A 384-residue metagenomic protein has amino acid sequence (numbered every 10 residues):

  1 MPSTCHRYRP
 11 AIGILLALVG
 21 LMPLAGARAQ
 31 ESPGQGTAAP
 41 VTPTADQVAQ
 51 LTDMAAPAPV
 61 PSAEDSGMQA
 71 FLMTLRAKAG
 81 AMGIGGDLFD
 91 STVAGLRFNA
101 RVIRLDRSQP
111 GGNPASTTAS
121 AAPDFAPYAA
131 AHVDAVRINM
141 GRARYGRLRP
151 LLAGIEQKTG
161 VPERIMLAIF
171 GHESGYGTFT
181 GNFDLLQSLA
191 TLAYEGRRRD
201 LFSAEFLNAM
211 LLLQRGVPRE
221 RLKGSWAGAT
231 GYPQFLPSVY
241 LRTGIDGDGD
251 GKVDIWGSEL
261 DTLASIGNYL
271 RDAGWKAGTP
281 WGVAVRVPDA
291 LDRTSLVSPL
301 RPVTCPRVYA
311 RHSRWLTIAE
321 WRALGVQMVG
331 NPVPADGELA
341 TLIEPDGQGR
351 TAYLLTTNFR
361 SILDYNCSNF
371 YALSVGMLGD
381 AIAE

Functional and structural regions predicted by a protein language model:
P2-I14: Bacterial N-terminal signal peptides that target proteins for export
G13-P23: Bacterial N-terminal signal peptides
E31-R147, A153-E156: An acidic, Gly/Ser/Thr/Pro-rich helix-cap/linker signature
A79, L88-A100, G160-G177, A209-L212 (+1 more regions): Short, functionally critical alpha-helical segments immediately adjacent to catalytic or ligand/cofactor-binding
F98-L105, S174-F183, E195-R199, R215-R221 (+3 more regions): Secretory-pathway/luminal and periplasmic proteins that interact with or process carbohydrate-rich
D184-A193, F206, T230-I245, I266: Substrate-binding/active-site groove segments that recognize and process beta-1,4-linked N-acetyl-hexosamine
G247-I255: Acidic, glycine-anchored loop motifs typical of Ca2+
P288-E384: C-terminal soluble interaction/assembly domains
